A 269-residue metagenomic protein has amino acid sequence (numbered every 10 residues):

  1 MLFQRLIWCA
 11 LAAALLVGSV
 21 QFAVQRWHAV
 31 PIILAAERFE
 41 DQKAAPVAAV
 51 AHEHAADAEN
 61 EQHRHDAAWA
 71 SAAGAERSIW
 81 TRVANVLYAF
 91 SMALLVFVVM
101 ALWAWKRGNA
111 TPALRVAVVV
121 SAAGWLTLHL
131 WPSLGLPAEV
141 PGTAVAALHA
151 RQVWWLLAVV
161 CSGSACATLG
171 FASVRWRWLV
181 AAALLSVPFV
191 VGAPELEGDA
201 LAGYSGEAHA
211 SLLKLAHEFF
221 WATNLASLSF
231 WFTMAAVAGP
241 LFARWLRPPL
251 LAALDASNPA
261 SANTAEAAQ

Functional and structural regions predicted by a protein language model:
W8-I32: N-terminal signal-anchor transmembrane alpha helix
E59-S91: Individual transmembrane alpha-helix segments
A84-M100, L157-S162: Hydrophobic alpha-helical transmembrane segments
A104-V140, E195-Y204, N263-Q269: Hydrophobic alpha-helical transmembrane segments of integral membrane proteins
V120-A122, W176-P188: Central hydrophobic cores of alpha-helical transmembrane segments in multi-pass integral membrane proteins
A138-L179: A contiguous pocket-lining binding segment that forms or flanks enzyme active sites
L184, R244-Q269: Short, highly charged, low-complexity non-transmembrane loops/tails of multi-pass membrane proteins
L201-N224: Short, membrane-exposed interhelical loops at transmembrane-helix boundaries
